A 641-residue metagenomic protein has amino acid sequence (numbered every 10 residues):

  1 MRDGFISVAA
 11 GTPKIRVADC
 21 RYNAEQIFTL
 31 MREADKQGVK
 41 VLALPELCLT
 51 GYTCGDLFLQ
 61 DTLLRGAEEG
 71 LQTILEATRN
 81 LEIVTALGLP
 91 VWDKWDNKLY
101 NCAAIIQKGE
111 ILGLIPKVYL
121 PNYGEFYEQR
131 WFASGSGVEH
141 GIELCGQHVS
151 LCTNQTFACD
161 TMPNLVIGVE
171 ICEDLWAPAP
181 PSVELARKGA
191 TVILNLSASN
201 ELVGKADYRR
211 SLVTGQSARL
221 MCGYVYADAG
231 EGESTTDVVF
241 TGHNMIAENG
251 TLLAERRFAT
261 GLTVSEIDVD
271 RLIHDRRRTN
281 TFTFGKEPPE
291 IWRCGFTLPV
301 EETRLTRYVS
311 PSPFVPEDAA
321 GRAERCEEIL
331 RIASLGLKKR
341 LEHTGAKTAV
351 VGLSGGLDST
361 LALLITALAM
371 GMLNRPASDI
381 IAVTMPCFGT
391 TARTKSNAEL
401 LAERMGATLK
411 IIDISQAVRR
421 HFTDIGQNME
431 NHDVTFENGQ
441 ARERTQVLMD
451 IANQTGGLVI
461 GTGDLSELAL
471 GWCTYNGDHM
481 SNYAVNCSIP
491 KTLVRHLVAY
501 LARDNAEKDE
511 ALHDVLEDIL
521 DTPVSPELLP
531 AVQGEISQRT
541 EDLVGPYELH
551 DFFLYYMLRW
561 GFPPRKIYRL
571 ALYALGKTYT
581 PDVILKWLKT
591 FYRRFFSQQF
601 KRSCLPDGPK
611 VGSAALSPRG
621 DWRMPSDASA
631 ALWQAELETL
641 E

Functional and structural regions predicted by a protein language model:
M1-G352, L364, L368-A377: Enzyme catalytic cores with a strong preference for nitrogen-chemistry domains
N23, P163-L165, C222, S234 (+3 more regions): ATP/NTP-dependent adenylation/nucleotidyl-transfer catalytic domains that generate, transfer, or process NMP-activated
